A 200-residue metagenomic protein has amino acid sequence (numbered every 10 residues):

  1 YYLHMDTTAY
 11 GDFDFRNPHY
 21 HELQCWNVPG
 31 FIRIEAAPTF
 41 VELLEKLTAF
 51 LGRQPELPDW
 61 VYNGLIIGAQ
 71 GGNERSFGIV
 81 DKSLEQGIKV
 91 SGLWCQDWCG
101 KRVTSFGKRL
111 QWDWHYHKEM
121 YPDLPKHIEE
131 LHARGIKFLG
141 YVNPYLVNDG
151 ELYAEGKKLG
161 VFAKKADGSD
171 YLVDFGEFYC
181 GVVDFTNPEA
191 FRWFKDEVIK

Functional and structural regions predicted by a protein language model:
Y1-W60, G68-A69, V80-E85: Catalytic and substrate-binding clefts that recognize carbohydrates or anionic sugar/phosphate headgroups
E56-K200: Aromatic-lined carbohydrate-binding/catalytic grooves of carbohydrate-active enzymes
